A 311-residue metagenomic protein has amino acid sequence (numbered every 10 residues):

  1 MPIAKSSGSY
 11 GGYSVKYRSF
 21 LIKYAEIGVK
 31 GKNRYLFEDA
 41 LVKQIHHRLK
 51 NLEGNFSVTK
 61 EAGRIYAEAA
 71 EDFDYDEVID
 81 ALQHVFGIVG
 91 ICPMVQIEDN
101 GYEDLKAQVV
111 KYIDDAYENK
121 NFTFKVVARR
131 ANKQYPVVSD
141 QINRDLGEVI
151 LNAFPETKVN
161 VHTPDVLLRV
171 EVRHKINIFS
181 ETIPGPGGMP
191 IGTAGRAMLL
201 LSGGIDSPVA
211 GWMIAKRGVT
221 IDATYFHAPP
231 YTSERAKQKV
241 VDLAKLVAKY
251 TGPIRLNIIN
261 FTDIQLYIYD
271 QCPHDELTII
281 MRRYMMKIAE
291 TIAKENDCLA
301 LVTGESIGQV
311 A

Functional and structural regions predicted by a protein language model:
P2-A4, Y10-M198, P208-I254, D263: RNA-binding accessory domains that recognize and position tRNA/RNA substrates
E148-I150, G187-I191, Q265-L266, D270-A311: Active-site adenylate/phosphate-handling loop in enzymes that bind or generate adenylated species
G204: Conserved G/P- and acidic residue-centered "switch" motifs that form tight phosphate/ATP-binding loops in soluble
Y225-H227, I258-N260, V302-S306: Active-site proximal loops enriched in glycine and acidic residues that flank catalytic Cys/His/Asp and coordinate
P253-L256, I268-Y269: S-adenosyl-L-methionine
R255-F261, V310-A311: Short, composition-biased local secondary-structure segments
